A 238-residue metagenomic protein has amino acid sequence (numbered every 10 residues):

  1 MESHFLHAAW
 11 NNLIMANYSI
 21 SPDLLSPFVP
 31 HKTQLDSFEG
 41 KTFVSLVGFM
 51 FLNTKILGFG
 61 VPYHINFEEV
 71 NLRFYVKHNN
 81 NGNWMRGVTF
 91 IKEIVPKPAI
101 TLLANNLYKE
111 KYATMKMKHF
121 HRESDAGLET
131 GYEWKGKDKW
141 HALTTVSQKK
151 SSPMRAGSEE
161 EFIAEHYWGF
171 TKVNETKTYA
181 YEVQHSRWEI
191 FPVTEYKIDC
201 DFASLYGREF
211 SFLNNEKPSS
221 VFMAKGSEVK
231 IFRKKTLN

Functional and structural regions predicted by a protein language model:
M1-L57, Y206-K217, V221-N238: Hydrophobic, proline/glycine-rich low-complexity stretches
L13, V76-N238: Internal, well-folded beta-alpha domain core
A16, V70-L72, T130: Hydrophobic residues positioned within well-ordered beta-strands of beta-sheet architectures
T42-V95: Extended, compositionally biased
